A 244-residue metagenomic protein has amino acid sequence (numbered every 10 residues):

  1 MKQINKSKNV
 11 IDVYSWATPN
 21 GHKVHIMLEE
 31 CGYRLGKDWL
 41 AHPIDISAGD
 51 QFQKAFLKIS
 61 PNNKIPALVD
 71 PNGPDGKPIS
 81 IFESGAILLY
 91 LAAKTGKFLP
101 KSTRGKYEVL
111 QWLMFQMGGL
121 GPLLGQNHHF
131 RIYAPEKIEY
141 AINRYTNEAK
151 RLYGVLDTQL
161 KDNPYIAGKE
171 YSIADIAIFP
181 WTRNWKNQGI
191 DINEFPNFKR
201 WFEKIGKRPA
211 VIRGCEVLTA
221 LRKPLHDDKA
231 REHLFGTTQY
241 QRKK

Functional and structural regions predicted by a protein language model:
M1-N143, N147, D157, K244: GST-like domain detector, emphasizing the conserved glutathione-binding G-site in the N-terminal thioredoxin-like
G36, V217-L218: Kelch-like beta-propeller repeat domains
D45, I173, L218-L221: Short, solvent-exposed turn/loop segments enriched in Gly/Ser/Thr/Pro and often Arg
F82, R104, N193-N197, R213: Alpha-helix N-cap and coil->helix boundary residues
A86, P209-A210: Alpha-helix/helix-capping structural signal
A92, W181-T182, C215: Active-site-flanking alpha-helical
W112-P209: GST-like fold's C-terminal all-alpha helical module
L218-K244: Acidic/histidine-enriched, glycine/proline-rich intrinsically disordered or flexible terminal extensions
